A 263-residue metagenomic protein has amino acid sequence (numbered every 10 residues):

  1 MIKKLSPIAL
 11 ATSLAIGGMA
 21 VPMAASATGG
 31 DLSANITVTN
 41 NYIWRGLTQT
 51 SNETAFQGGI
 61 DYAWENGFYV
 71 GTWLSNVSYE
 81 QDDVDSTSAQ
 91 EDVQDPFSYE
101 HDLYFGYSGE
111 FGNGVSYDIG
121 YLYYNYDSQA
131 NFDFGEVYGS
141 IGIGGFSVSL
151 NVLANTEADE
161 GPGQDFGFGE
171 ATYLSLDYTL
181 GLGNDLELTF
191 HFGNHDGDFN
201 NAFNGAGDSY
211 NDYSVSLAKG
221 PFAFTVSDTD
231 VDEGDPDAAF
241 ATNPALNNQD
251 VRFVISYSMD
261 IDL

Functional and structural regions predicted by a protein language model:
M1-D31, D262-L263: Cleavable N-terminal export/targeting peptides
S26-S78: Short glycine/proline- and aromatic-enriched beta-strand/turn motifs that initiate or cap beta-hairpins
G30, N52-F56, F97-H101, V115 (+6 more regions): Residues that define the transmembrane beta-barrel architecture of outer-membrane proteins
L32, N66-T72, G112-I119, G145-L150 (+3 more regions): Repeated loop/turn-to-beta-strand initiation elements of outer-membrane beta-barrel proteins
I36-N40, G58-Y62, L103-Y107, Y121 (+4 more regions): Residues on the lipid-exposed face of transmembrane beta-strands in outer-membrane beta-barrel proteins
E65-N131, F203: Surface-exposed loop and membrane-interface regions of Gram-negative outer-membrane beta-barrel proteins
G135-A202: Detector for outer-membrane/organellar transmembrane beta-barrel domains, recognizing the amphipathic beta-strand
V215-A223, D228, A245-L263: Outer-membrane beta-barrel "beta-signal"
